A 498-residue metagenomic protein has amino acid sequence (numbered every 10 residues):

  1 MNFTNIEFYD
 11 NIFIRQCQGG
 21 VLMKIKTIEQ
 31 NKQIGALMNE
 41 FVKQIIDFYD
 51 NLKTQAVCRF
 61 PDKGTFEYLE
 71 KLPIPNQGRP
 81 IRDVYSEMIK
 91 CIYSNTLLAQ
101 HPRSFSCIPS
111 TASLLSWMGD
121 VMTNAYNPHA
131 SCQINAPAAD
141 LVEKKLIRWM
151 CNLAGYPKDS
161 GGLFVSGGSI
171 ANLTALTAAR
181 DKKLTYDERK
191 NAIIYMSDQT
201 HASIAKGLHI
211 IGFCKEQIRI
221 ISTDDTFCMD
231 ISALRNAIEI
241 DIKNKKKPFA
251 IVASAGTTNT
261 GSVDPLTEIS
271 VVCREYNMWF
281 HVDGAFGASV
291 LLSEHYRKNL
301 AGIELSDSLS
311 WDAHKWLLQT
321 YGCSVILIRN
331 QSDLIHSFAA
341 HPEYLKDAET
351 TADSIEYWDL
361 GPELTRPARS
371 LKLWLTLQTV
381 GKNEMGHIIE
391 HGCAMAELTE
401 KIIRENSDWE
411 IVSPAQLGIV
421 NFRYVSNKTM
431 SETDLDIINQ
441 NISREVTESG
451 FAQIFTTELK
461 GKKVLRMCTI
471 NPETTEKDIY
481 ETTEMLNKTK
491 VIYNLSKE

Functional and structural regions predicted by a protein language model:
N2-G19: Short, positively charged and aromatic/hydrophobic N-terminal segments
K24-D159, T447-A452, I470, T474 (+2 more regions): N-terminal entrance/gating region of PLP-dependent enzymes' catalytic architecture
M150-T174, R219-S222: Short loop-beta-helix segment that forms the pyridoxal 5′-phosphate
I170-I335: Conserved PLP-enzyme active-site core in the AAT-like
Y276, A301-R404: Active-site C-terminal subdomain of aminotransferase-like
E410-Q416, I454-L459: Short beta-strand
I411-V446: Conserved PLP-binding catalytic core of the aspartate aminotransferase-like
L459-E498: PLP-dependent enzyme catalytic core of the Aspartate aminotransferase-like
